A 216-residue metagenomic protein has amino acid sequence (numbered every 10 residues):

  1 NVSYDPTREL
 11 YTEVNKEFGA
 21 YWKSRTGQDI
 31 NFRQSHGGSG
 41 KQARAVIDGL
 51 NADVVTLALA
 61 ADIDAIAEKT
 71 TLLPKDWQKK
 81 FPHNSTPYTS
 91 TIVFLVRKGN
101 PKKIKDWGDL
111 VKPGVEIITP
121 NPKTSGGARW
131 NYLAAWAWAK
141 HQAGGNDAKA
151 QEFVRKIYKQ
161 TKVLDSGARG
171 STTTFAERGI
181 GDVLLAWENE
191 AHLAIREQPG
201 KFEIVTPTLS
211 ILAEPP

Functional and structural regions predicted by a protein language model:
N1-T124: N-terminal segment of the mature folded domain
T7-E13, K123-E152: Bilobed "Venus flytrap"/periplasmic-binding protein-like clamshell domains and structurally analogous long
V93-L95, E203, P216: Residues embedded in well-ordered beta-strands
G99, V115, K140, K159-K162: A broad detector of the eukaryotic-type serine/threonine protein kinase catalytic domain
K105-W107, A128-L133, R196, P216: A short secondary-structure junction signal
Q142-T208: Ligand-binding pocket segment of bilobal, Venus flytrap-like solute-binding proteins
